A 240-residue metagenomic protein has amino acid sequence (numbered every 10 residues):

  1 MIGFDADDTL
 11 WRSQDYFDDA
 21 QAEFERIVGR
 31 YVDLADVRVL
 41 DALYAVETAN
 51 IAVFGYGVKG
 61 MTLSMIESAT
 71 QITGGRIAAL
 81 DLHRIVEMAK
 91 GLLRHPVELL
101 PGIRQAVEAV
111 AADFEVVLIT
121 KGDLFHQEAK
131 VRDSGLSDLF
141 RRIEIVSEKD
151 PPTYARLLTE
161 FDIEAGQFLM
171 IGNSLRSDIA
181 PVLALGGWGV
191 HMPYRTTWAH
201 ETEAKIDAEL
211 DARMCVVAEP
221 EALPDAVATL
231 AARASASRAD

Functional and structural regions predicted by a protein language model:
M1-A42: Active-site neighborhood of HAD-like aspartate-dependent phosphohydrolases
F17-E25, T62, I66, L124: An amphipathic alpha-helix signature
A20-V28, L43, E47, I85-K90 (+2 more regions): Hydrophobic alpha-helical core bundles mediating ligand binding, dimerization, or RNAP-core interactions
E23-I27, Y31, Q105-F114: A short, Lys/Arg-enriched amphipathic alpha-helix followed by its capping loop at the start of a domain
L34, D41-G91: A metal-dependent, Asp-based hydrolase signature
L80, R104, E108, E115 (+1 more regions): Asp-based, Mg2+/Mn2+-dependent phosphohydrolase catalytic module
L92-E108: Active-site periphery "cap/insert" segments of enzyme catalytic domains
T120: Conserved phosphate-coupling serine/threonine residues in phosphotransfer and NTP-handling enzymes
